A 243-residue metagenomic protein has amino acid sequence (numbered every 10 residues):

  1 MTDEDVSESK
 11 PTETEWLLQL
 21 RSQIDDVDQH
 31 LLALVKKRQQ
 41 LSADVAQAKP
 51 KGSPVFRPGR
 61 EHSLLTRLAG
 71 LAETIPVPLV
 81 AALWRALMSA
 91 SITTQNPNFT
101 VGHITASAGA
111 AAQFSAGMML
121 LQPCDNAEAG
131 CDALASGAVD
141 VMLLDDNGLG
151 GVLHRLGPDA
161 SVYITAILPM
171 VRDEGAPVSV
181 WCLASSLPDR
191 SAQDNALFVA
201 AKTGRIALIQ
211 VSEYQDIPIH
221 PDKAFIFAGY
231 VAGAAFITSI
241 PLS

Functional and structural regions predicted by a protein language model:
T2-S243: Domain-level signature for soluble enzymes in the chorismate/prephenate branch of the shikimate pathway
